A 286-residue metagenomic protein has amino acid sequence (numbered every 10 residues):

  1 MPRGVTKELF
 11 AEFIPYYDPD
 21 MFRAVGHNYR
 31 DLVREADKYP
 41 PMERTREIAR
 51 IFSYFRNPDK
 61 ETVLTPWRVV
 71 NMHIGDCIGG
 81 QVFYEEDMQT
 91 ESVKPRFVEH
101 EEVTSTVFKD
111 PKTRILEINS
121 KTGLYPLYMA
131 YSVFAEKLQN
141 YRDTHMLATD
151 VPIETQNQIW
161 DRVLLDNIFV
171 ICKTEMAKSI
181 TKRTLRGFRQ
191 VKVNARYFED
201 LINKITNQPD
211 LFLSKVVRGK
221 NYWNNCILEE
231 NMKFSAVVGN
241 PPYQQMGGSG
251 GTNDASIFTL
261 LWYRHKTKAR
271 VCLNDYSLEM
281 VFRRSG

Functional and structural regions predicted by a protein language model:
M1-G286: SAM-dependent methyltransferase catalytic region
